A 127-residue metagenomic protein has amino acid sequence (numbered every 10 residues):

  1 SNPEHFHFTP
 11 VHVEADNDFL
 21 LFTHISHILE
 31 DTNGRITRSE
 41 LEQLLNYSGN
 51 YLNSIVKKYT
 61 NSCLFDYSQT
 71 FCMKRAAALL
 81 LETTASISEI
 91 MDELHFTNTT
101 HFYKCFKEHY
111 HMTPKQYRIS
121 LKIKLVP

Functional and structural regions predicted by a protein language model:
H7-I36, E42-L45, Y67-A85, I119-K122: A short, Lys/Arg-enriched amphipathic alpha-helix from helix-turn-helix/homeodomain DNA-binding modules
R35-F71, M91-S120: Basic/polar phosphate-binding segments, predominantly the helix-turn-helix DNA-binding elements of transcriptional
A85-S86, H101: Residue-level recognition of oxygen-bearing side chains
K124-P127: Intrinsically disordered, low-complexity acidic/proline-/asparagine-rich linker or regulatory tail/stalk regions
